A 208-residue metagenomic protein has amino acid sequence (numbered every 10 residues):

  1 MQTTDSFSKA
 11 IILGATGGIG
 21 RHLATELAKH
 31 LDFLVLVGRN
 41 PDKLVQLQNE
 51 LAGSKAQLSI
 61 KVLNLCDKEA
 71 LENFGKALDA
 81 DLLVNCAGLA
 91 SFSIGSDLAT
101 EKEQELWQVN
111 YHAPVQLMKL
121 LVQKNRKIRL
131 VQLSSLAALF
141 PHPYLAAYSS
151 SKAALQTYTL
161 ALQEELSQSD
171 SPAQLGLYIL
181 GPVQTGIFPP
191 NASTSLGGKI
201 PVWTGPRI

Functional and structural regions predicted by a protein language model:
T16-G17: Conserved glycine-rich cofactor-binding loop
L31-L47: Conserved glycine-rich Rossmann-like NAD(P)H-binding loop of the short-chain dehydrogenase/reductase
C86-F92: Conserved NAD(P)H cofactor-binding loop of Rossmann-fold oxidoreductase domains
I94-W107: Substrate-binding pocket helix/loop in short-chain dehydrogenase/reductase
M118, S151: Active-site helix of classical SDR
S135: Residue(s) in the substrate-gating loop at a strand-loop-helix junction that position the organic substrate next
T157, E164-I208: SDR active-site lid
